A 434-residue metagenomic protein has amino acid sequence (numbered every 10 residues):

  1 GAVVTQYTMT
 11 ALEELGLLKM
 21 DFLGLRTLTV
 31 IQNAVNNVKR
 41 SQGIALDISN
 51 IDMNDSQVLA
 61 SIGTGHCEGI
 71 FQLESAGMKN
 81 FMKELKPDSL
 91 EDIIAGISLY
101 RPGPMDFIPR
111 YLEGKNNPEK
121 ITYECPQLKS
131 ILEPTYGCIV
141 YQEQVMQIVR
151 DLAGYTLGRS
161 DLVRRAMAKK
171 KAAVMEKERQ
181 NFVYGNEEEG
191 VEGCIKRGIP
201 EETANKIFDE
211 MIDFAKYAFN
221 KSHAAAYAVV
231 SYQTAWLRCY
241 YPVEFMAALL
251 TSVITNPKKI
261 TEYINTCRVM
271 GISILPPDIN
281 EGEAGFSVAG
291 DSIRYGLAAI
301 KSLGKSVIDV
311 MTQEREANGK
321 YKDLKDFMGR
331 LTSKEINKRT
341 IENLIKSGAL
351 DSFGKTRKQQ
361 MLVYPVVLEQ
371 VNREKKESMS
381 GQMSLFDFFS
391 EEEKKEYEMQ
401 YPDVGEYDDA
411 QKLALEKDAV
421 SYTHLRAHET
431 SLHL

Functional and structural regions predicted by a protein language model:
G1-R426, S431-L434: Noncatalytic, beta-rich nucleic-acid-contacting surfaces in large DNA/RNA-processing enzymes
